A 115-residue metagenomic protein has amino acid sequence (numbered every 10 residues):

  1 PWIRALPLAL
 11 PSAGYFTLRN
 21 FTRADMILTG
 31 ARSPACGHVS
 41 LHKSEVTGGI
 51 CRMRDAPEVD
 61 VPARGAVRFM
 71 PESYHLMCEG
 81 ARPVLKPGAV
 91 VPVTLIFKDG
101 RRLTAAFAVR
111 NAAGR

Functional and structural regions predicted by a protein language model:
P1-R115: Compact, glycine-rich, soluble single-domain proteins
